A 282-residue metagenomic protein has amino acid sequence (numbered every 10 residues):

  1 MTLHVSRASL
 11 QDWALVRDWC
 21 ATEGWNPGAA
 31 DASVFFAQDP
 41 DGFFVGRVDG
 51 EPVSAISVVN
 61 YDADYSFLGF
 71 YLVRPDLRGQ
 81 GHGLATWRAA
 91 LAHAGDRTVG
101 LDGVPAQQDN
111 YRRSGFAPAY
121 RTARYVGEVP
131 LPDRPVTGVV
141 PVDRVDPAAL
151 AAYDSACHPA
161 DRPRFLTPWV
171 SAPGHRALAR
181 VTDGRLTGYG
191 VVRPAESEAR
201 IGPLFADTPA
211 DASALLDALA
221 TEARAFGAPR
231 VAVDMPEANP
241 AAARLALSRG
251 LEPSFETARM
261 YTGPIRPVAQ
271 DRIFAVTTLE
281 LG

Functional and structural regions predicted by a protein language model:
S9-W19, D133-R134, R144-A156, V268-T278: A short, well-structured alpha-helix characteristic of acyl/acetyltransferase catalytic modules
D18-A30, Y153-R164, A223: Helix-loop element at the rim of GNAT/NAT acetyltransferase active sites that forms part of the acceptor-substrate
G28, S33-S54, F67, R121 (+1 more regions): A short helix-loop-beta-strand connector motif used in the catalytic cores of GNAT acetyltransferases and, in some
V45, E51-N60, S66-L72, R185-P194 (+1 more regions): Conserved beta-strand in the GNAT
V73, G79-A92, R113, P209-E222: Conserved acetyl-CoA-binding loop-helix of GNAT-fold acetyltransferases
G103, D109, S114-D133, R230-G282: Active-site/acyl-donor-binding loops of N-acyltransferases
F116-R200: Amide-forming acyltransferase catalytic core, primarily the GNAT-like/NAT-type and related acyltransferase folds
T187-R193, A199-M235: Flexible loop/N-cap segments at domain edges
